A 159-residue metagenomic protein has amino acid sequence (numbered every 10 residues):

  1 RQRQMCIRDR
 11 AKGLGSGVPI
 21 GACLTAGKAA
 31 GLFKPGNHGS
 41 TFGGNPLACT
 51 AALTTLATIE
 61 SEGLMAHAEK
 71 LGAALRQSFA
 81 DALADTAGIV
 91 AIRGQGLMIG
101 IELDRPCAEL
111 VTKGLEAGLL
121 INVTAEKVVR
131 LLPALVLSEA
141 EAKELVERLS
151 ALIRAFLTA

Functional and structural regions predicted by a protein language model:
R1-Q4, R8-A159: Conserved N-terminal phosphate-binding loop of PLP-dependent enzymes in the Aspartate aminotransferase
